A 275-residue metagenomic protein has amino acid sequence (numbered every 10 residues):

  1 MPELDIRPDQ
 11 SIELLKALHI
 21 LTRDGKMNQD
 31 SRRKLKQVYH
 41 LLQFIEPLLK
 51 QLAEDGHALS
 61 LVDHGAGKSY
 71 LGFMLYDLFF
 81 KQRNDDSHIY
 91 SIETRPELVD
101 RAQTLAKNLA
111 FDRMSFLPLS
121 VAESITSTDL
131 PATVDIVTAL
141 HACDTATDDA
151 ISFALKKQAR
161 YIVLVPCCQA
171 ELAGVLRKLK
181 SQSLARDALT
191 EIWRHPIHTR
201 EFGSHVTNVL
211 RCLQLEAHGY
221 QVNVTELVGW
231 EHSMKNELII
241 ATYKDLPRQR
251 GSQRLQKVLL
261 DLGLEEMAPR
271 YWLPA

Functional and structural regions predicted by a protein language model:
M1-A17, R23-D24, N28-R32, Y39 (+2 more regions): Class I S-adenosyl-L-methionine
Q37-H57: Conserved alpha-helix/loop element of class I SAM-dependent methyltransferases that forms part of the SAM/SAH-binding
F44-Q51, L78-K81, L105, F153: A generic secondary-structure signal
H57-G67: Conserved class I S-adenosyl-L-methionine
A58, D86, V134: Phosphate-coordination loops involved in phosphoryl transfer and adenosine-cofactor binding
K68-N84: Conserved SAM-binding loop of SAM-dependent methyltransferases across substrates and taxa, primarily the Class I
N84-S87, D112: A generic structural motif
H88-E93: Conserved SAM-binding motif I beta-strand of class I
